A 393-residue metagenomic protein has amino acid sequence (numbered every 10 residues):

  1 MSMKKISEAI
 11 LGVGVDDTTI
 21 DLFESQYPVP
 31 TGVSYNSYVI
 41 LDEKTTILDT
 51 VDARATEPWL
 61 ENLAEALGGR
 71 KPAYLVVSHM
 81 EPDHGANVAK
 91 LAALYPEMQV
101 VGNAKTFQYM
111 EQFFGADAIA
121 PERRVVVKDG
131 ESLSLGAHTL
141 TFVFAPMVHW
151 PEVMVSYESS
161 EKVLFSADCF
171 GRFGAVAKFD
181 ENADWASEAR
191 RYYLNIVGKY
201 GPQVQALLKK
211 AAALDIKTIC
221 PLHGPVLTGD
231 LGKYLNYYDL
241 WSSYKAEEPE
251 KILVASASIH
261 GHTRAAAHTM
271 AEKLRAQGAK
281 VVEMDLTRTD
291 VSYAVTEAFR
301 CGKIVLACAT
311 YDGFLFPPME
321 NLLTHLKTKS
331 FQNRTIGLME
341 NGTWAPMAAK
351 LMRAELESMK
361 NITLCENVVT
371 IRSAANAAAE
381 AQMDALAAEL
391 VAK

Functional and structural regions predicted by a protein language model:
K4-E65, V155-E158, K162-F165, T263: Conserved beta-strand hairpin/beta-sheet module of binuclear metal-dependent hydrolase folds, prominently
K4-E8, V101-V153, Y200-A206: Metallo-beta-lactamase
E43, R54-V101: Active-site metal-binding motif and surrounding structural segment of the metallo-beta-lactamase
L48-T50, P72-M80, Q99-N103, L164-A167 (+1 more regions): Active-site neighborhood of phospho(di)ester-bond hydrolases with catalytic His/Asp-centered motifs
N87, D290-A294: Short acidic active-site motifs
V176-D180, D184-I219, H223-V226, T269-M284 (+1 more regions): FMN-binding flavodoxin-like domain, especially the glycine-rich phosphate-binding loop
C220-E248: Short N-terminal or domain-adjacent regulatory/targeting segments
A255-Q277: Short, charged N-terminal beta->alpha structural module
